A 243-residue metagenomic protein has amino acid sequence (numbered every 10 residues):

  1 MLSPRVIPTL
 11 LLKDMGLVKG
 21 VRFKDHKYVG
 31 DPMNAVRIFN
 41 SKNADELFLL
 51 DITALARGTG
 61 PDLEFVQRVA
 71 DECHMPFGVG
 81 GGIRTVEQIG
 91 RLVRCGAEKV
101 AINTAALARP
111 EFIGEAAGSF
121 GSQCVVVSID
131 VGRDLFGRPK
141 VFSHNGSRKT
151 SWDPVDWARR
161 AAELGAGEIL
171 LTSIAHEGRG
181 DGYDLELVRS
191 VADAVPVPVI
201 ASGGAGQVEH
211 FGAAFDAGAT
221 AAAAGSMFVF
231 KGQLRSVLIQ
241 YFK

Functional and structural regions predicted by a protein language model:
R5-T9, E46, H74-G78, E98-A101 (+5 more regions): Structural preference for beta-strand elements that scaffold enzyme active sites
L11, F39, L47, V79 (+7 more regions): Conserved, mostly hydrophobic/aromatic
L12-D14, V18-K19, V93, A97-L171 (+1 more regions): Conserved anion-binding
E46-E64, T104, L170-D181: Glycine-rich, proline-tolerant flexible connector loops at the mouths of alpha/beta enzymes
T53, P61-S122, V237: Glycine/small-residue-rich loop that forms an oxyanion/phosphate-binding "nest" at active or ligand-binding sites
G60-Q67, S151-V155, D181-S190, L238-I239: Charged helix-capping and loop-helix junction motifs
C73-V100, E186-A224: Catalytic cores of alpha/beta
I113-F120, F211-K243: C-terminal helical cap(s) of enzyme catalytic domains, especially alpha/beta-barrels
